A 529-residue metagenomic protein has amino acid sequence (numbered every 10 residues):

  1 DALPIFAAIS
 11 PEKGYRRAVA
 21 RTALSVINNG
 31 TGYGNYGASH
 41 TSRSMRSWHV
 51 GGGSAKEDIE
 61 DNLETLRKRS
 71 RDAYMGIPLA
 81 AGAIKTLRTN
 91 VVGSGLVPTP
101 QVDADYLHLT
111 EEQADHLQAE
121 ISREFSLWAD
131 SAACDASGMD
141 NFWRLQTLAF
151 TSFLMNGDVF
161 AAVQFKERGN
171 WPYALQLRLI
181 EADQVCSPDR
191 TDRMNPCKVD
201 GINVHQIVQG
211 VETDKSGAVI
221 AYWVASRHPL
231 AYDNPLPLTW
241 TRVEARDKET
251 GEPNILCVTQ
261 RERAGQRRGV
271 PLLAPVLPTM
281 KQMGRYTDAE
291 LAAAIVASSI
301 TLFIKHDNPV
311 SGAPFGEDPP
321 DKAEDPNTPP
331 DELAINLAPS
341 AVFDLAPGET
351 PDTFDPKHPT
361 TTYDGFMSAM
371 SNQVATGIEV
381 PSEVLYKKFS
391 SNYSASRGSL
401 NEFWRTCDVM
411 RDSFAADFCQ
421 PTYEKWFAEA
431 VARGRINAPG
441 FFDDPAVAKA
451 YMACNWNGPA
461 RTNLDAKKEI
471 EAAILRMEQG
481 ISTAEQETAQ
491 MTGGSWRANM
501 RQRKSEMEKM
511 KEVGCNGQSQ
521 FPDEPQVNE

Functional and structural regions predicted by a protein language model:
P4-M155, Q164-A174: Extended, helix-rich architectural segments
F6, A23, P351-T353, P359-T360 (+3 more regions): Activation/maturation switch segments at domain boundaries
D115, A132, P339-L464: Surface-exposed loop-to-helix/strand elements on domain peripheries
D140, V163-F165, I295-S299, L385-F389 (+3 more regions): Short coil/turn segments at secondary-structure boundaries
D140-N234: Extended, Lys/Arg-enriched charged tracts that mediate electrostatic binding to polyanionic substrates
D140-T147, V163-A182, V310-P330, T422-G458 (+1 more regions): Charge-rich, acidic-biased intrinsically disordered regions
S226-K248: Short, surface-exposed, low-complexity cationic segments
E249-G398: Extended, charged amphipathic alpha-helical segments
